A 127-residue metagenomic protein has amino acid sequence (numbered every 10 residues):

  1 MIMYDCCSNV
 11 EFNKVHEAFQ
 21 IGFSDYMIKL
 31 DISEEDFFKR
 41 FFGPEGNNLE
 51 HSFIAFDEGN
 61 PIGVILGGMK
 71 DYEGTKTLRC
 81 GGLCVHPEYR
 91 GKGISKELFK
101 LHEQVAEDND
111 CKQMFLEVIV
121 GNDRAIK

Functional and structural regions predicted by a protein language model:
M1-E17: A short beta-loop-alpha structural element at the N-terminal edge of CoA-dependent acyl/N-acetyltransferase catalytic
K14-I21, D36, E97, L101: Alpha-helical elements of Rossmann-like donor-binding domains used by nucleotide-donor carbohydrate transfer enzymes
I28-M69: Active-site rim helix/loop that mediates acceptor-substrate recognition in acyltransferases
I54, G68, G81-R90, I119: A short, internal acetyl-CoA/4′-phosphopantetheine-binding micro-motif in the GNAT/acyltransferase core
K70-C80, R90, D110: A conserved beta-turn-beta hairpin within the catalytic core of GNAT-like acetyltransferases that forms part
L78, F99, A106-E117: Conserved GNAT acetyl-CoA-binding A-motif
V85, G91-Q104: Conserved acetyl-CoA-binding loop-helix of GNAT-fold acetyltransferases
K92, K96, V120-K127: Conserved active-site alpha-helix within GNAT-family acetyltransferase domains
